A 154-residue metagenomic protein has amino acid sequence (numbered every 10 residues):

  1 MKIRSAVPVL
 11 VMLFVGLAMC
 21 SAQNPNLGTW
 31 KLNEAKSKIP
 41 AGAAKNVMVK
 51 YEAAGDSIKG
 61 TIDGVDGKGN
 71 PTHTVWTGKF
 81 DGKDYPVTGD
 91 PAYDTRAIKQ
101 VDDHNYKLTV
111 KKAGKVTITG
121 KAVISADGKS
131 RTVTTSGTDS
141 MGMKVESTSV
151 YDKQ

Functional and structural regions predicted by a protein language model:
I3, S21-Q154: Hydrophobic small-molecule pocket/channel-lining residues, especially in calycin-type beta-barrels
P8-A18: Bacterial N-terminal signal peptides
